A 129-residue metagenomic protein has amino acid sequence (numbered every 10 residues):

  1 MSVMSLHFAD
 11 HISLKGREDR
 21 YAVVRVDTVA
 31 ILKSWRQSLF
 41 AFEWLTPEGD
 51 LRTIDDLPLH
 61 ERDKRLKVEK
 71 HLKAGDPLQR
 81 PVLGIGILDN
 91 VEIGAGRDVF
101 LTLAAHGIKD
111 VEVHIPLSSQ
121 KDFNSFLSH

Functional and structural regions predicted by a protein language model:
M1-T28: N-terminal extension/subdomain marker
M4-H7, K33-G94, A104: Short alpha-helix boundary/capping and kink motifs at helix termini
I12, R25, W44-T46, A104 (+1 more regions): Prokaryotic Sec-type signal peptides and long signal-anchor helices with extended Leu/Ile/Val-rich h-regions
K33, R52, D110, Q120-D122: A broad, structure-centric signal for solvent-exposed, well-ordered loop/edge residues that line or flank functional
G86-L88, L117-Q120: Short beta-alpha junction loops
R97-D110: Short active-site loop/helix that positions an aromatic residue
S119-H129: Amphipathic, charge-rich alpha-helical segments that serve as recognition/docking helices
